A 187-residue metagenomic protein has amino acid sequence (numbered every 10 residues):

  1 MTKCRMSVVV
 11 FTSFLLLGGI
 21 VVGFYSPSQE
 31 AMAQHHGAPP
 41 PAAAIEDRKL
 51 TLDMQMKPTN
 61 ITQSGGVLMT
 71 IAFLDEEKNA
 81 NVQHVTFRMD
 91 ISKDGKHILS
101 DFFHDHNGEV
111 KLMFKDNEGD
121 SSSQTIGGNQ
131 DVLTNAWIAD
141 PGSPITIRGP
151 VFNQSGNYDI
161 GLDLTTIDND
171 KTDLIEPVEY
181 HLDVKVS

Functional and structural regions predicted by a protein language model:
M1-Q34, I71: Secretory targeting signatures
M32-S187: Contiguous segments within soluble domain cores/interaction surfaces
